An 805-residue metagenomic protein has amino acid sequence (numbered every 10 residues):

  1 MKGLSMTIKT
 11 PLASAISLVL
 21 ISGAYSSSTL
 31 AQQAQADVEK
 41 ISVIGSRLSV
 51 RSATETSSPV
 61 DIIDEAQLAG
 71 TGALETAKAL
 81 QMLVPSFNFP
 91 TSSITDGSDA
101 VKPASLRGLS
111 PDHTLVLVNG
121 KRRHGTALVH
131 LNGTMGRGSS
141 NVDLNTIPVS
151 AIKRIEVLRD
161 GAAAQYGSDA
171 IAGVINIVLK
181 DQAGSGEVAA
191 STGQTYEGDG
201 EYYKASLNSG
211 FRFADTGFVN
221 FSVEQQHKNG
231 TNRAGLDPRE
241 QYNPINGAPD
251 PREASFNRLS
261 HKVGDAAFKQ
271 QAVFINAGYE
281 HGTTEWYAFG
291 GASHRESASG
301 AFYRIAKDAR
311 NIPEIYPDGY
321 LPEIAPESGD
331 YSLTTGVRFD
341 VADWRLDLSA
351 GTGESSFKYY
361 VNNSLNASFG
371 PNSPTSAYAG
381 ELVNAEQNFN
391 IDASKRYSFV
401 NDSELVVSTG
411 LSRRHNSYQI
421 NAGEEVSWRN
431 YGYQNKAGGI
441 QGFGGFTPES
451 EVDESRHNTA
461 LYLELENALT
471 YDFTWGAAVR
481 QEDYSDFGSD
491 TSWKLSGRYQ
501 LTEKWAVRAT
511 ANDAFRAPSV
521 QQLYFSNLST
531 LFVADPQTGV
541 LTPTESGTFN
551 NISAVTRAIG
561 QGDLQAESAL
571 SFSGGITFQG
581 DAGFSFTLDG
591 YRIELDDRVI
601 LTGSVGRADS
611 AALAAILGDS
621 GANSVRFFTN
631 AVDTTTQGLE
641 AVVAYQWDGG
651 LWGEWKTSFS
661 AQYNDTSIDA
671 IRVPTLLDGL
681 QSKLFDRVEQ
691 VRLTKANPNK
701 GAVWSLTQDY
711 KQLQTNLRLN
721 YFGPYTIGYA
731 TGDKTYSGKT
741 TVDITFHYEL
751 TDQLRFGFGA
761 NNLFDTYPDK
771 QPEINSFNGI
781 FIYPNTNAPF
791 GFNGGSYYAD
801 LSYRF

Functional and structural regions predicted by a protein language model:
K40-T71, S98, A127-R137: N-terminal periplasmic "start-of-domain" segments of outer-membrane beta-barrel proteins
T76-L83, A104, L117, V142-N145 (+3 more regions): N-terminal periplasmic accessory domains that precede and gate Gram-negative outer-membrane beta-barrel machines
Q81-T126: Extracytoplasmic beta-strand/coil segments of soluble accessory domains associated with Gram-negative outer-membrane
K121-R159: Short acidic/polar hinge/loop motifs at secondary-structure boundaries that mediate gating or recognition
T126, L595, D665, N720-I727 (+1 more regions): C-terminal beta-signal and adjacent terminal beta-strands/loops of Gram-negative outer-membrane beta-barrel proteins
G184, E197-Y303, D308-D318, P322-A342 (+1 more regions): Transmembrane beta-barrel wall of Gram-negative outer-membrane proteins
Y320-T334, F339-D340, T352, S364-T474 (+1 more regions): Outer-membrane beta-barrel transmembrane domain signature of Gram-negative proteins, especially the mid-to-C-terminal
F584-Y729: Gram-negative outer-membrane beta-barrel transporters
